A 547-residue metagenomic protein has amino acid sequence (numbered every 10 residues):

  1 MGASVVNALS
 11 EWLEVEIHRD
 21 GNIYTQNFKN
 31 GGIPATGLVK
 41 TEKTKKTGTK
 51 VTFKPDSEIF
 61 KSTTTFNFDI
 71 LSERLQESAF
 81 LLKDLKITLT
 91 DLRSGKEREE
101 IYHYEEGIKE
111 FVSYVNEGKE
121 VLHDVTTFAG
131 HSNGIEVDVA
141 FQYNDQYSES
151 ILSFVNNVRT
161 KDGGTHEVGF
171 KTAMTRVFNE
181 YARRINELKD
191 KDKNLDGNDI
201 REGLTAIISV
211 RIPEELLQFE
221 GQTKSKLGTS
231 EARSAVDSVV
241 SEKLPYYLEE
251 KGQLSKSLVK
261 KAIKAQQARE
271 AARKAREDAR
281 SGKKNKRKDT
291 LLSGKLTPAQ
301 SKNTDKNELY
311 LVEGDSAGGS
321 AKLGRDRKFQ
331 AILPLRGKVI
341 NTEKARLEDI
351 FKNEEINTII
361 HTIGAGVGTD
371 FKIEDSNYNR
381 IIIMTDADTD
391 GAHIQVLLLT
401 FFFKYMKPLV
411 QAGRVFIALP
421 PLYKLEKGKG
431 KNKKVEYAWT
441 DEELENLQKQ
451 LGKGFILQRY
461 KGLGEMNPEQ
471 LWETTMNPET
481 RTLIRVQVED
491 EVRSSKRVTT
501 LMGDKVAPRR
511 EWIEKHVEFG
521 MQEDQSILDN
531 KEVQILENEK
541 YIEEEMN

Functional and structural regions predicted by a protein language model:
S4-A8, W12-K338, F371-I373, R380 (+1 more regions): GHKL-family ATPase ATP-binding module
Q267-K288, N303-E308, G319, L323-R325 (+2 more regions): C-terminal interaction appendages of subunits in large macromolecular complexes
